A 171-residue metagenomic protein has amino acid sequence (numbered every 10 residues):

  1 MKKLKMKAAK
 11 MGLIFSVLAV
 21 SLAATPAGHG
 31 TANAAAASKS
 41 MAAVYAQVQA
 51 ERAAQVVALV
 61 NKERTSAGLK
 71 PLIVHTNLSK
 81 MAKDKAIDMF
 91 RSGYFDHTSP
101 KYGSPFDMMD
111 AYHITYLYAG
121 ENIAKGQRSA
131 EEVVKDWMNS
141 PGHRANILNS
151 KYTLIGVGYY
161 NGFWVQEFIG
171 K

Functional and structural regions predicted by a protein language model:
M1-H29: Sec-dependent N-terminal signal peptides of Gram-positive bacterial secreted proteins and lipoproteins
K7-K10, S21, K125-K171: Disulfide-stabilized extracellular recognition modules
G30-A36: Surface-exposed, interaction-prone regions used to assemble/regulate multi-protein complexes
S38-R91: A short alpha-helix/helix-coil micro-patch that ends at or immediately precedes a cysteine
V44, S66-K80, G93-K101, G120 (+1 more regions): Surface-exposed patches in mature extracellular/periplasmic domains of secreted proteins
K80-E131, I147: Short, surface-exposed glycine/acidic/tryptophan-bearing loops
